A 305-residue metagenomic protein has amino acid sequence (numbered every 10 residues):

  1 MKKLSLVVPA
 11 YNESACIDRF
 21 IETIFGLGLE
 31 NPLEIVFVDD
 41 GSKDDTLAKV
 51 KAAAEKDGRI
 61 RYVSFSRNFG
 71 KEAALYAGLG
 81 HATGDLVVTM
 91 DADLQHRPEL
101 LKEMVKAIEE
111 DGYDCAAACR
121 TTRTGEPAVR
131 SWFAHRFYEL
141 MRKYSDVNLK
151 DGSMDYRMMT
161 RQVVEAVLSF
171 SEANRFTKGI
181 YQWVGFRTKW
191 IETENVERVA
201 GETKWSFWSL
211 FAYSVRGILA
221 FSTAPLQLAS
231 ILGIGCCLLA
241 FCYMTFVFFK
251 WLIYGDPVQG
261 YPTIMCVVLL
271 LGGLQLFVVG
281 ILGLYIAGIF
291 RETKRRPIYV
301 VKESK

Functional and structural regions predicted by a protein language model:
M1-E126: Structured catalytic core of nucleotide-sugar glycosyltransferases
L6, I24, G78, D93 (+7 more regions): Residue-level signature of catalytic and energy-coupling elements of molecular machines, predominantly ATP/GTP-dependent
P9, F65-R67, R157, S230 (+2 more regions): Short conserved micro-motifs on helix faces and helix-strand junctions that flank and scaffold key functional residues
V63-R67, K71-H81, P98-I180, V196-V215: Acceptor/aglycone-binding surface of glycosyltransferases and processive sugar-polymer synthases
F176-K305: Hydrophobic helical membrane-anchoring modules
